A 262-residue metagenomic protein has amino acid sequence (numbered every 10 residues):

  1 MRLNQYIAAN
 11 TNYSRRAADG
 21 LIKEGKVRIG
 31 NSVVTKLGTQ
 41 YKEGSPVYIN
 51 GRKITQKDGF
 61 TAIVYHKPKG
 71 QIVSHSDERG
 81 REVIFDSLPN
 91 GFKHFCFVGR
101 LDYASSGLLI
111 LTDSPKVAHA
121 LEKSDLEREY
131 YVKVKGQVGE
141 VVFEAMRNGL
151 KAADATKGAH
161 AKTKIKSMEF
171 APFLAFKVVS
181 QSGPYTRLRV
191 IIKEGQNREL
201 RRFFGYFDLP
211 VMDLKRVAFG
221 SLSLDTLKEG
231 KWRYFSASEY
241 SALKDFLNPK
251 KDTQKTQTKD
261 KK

Functional and structural regions predicted by a protein language model:
M1-K262: Basic, flexible Lys/Arg- and Gly-enriched helix-loop patches that mediate nucleic-acid binding at interfaces with rRNA
